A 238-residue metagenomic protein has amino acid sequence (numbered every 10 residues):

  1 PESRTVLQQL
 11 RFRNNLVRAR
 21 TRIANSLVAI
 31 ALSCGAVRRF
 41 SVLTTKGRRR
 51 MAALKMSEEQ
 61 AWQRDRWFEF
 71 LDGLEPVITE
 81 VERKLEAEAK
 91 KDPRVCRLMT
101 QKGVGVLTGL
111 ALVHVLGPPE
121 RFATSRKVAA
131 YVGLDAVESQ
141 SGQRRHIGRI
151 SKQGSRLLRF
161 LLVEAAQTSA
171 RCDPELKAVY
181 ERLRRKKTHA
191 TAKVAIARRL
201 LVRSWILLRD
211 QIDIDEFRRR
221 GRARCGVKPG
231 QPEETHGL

Functional and structural regions predicted by a protein language model:
T5-R97, D173, R218-Q231: Glycine-rich, often acidic, oxyanion-interacting loops/wings at catalytic, nucleic-acid, or phospho-protein interfaces
L10-R20, A24-L32, V113, V163-Q167 (+1 more regions): Short, amphipathic alpha-helical segments that act as regulatory/interfacial helices in nucleotide-processing proteins
A19, I23, F70, V104 (+4 more regions): Hydrophobic (often cysteine-bearing) scaffold residues that line and stabilize catalytic clefts of nucleotide/cofactor
I23-A24, I78-V81, G117-R121, Q167-E175 (+1 more regions): Short helix-capping/linker segments at secondary-structure and domain boundaries
R97-T100, V106, A111-A190, C225: Phosphate-backbone recognition surface of nucleic-acid-processing proteins
Q143-I147, V179-L238: Low-complexity, acidic/Ser/Thr- and charged residue-rich accessory regions of DNA metabolism proteins
